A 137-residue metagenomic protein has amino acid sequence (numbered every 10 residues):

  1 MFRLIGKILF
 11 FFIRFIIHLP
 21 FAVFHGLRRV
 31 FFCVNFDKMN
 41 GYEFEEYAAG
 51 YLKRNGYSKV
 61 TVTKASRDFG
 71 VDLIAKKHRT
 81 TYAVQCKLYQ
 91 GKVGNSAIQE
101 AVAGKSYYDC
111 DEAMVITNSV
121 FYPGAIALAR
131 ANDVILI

Functional and structural regions predicted by a protein language model:
M1-I137: Mixed-charge (Asp/Glu-Lys/Arg
